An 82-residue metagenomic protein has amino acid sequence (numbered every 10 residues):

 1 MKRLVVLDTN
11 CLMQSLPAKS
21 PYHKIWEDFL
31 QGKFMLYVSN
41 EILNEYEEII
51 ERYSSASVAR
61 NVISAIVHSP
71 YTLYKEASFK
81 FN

Functional and structural regions predicted by a protein language model:
M1-K19: Metal-dependent nucleic-acid phosphoesterase active-site entry motif
L7, P21-E51: PIN/NYN-family metal-dependent endoribonuclease catalytic core
M13, N44, K80: Glycine-rich nucleotide phosphate-binding loop and flanking beta-alpha elements of Rossmann-like dinucleotide-binding
A18-P21, V58: Residues at alpha-helix caps and immediate loop-helix transition turns in enzyme cores, especially N- and C-cap
K33, P70-Y71: A generic structural signal for alpha->beta connector loops
R60-V67: Short, well-structured alpha-helical segments
Y71-N82: Active-site neighborhoods of divalent-metal-dependent phosphate/nucleic-acid chemistry enzymes
